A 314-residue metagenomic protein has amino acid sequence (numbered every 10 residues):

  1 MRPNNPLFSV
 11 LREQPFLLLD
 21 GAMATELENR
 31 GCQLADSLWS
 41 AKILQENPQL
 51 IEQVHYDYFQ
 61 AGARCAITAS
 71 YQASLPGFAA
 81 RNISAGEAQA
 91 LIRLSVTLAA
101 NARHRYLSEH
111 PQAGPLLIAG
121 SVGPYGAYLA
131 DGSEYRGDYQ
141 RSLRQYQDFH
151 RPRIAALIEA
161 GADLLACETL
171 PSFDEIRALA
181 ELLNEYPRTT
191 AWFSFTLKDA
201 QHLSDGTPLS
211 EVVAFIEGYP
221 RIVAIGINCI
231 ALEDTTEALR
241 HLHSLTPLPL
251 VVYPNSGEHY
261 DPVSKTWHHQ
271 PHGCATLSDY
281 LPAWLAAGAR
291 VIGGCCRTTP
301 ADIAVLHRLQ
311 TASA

Functional and structural regions predicted by a protein language model:
M1-A314: Domain-level signal for soluble alpha/beta catalytic cores
